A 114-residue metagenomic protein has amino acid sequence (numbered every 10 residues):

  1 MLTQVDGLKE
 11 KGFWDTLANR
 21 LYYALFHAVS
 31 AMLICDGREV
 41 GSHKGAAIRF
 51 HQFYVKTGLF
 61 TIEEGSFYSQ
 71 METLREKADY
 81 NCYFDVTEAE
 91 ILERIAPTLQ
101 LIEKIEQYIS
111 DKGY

Functional and structural regions predicted by a protein language model:
M1-Y114: Terminal alpha-helical segments
